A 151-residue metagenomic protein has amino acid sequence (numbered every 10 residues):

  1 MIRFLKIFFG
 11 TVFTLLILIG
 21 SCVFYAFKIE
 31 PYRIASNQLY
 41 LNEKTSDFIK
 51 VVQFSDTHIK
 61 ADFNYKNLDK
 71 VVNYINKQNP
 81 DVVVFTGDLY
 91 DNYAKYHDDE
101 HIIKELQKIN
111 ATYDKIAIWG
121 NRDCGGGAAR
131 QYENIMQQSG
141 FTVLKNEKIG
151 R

Functional and structural regions predicted by a protein language model:
M1-T45: N-terminal membrane-anchoring alpha-helices
Y32-I34, G140-L144: Short solvent-exposed loop/turn micro-motifs enriched in small/polar/acidic residues
D47-T142: Membrane-embedded segments
K145-I149: A substrate-binding/cap region within the structured catalytic cores of diverse enzymes
